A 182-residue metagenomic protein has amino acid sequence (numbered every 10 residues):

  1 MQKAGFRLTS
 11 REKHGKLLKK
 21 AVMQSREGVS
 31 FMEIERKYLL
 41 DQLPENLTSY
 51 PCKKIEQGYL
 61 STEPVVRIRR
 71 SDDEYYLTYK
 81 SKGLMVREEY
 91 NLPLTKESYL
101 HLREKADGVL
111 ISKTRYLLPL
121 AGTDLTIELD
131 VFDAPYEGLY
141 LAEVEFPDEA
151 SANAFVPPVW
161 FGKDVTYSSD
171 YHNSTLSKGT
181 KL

Functional and structural regions predicted by a protein language model:
A4, V22, E27-V29: Acidic, Ala/Val/Gly-enriched low-complexity intrinsically disordered segments
R7-A21: Conserved catalytic-core motifs of GNAT/GCN5-like acyltransferases
G28-L182: Phosphate-end processing signature that detects enzymes handling 5′-triphosphorylated RNA and polyphosphate
